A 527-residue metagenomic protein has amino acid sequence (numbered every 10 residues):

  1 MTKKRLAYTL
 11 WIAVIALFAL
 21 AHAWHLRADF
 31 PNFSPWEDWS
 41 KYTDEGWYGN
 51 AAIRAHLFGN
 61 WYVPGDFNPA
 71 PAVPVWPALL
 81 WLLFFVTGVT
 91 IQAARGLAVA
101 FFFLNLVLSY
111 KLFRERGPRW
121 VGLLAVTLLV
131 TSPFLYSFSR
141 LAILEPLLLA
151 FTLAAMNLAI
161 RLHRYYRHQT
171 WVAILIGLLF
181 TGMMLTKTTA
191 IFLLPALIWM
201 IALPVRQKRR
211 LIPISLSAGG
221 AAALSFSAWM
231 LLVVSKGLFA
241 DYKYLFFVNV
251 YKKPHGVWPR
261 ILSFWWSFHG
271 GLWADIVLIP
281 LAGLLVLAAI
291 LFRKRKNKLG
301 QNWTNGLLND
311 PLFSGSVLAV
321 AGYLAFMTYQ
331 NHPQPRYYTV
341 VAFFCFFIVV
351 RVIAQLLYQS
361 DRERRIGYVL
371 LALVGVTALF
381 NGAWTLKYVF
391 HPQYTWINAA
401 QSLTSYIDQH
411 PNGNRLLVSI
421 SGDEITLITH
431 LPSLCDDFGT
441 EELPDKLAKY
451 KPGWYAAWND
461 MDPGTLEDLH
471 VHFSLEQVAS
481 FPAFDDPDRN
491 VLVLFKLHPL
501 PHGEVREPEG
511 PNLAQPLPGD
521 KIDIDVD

Functional and structural regions predicted by a protein language model:
T2-T9, Y110, R114-E115, Y165-T170 (+4 more regions): Membrane-interface helix-loop-helix junctions at transmembrane boundaries of multi-pass membrane enzymes, predominantly
I12-A19, L123-A125, L175-F180, A196-L197 (+4 more regions): Transmembrane alpha-helix segments characteristic of polytopic inner-membrane glycan-assembly/cell-envelope
A21-H25, V352-L357, I366-T395: Transmembrane alpha-helical segments
W24-P35, S40-P71, V75-A78, L82 (+1 more regions): Extracytosolic helix-loop segments that constitute the early lumenal/periplasmic catalytic or substrate-binding loops
Y48-I53, G182, L194-K298, G306-L308 (+2 more regions): Transmembrane-lumen/periplasm boundary regions of multi-pass, lipid-linked membrane glycan transferases
A55, R114-W120, A155-A173, M183: Membrane-interface transmembrane helices that cradle and orient dolichyl/undecaprenyl
A98, F134-L147, Q334: Short acidic/glycine- and proline-prone juxtamembrane loop motifs at membrane-interface regions of multi-pass membrane
I397, D408-P444, W454-D460: Short periplasmic/luminal acceptor-recognition loop of GT-C membrane glycosyltransferases, typified by
